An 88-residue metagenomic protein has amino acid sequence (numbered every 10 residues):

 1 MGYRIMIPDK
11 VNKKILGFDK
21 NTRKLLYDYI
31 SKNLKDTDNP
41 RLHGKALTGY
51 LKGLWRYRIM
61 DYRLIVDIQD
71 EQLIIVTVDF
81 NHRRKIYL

Functional and structural regions predicted by a protein language model:
G2-R4, K13, G17, K24 (+3 more regions): Enriched for short, Lys/Arg-rich terminal
P8: PIN/NYN-family metal-dependent endoribonuclease catalytic core
K32-R56: A short, surface-exposed loop/turn module that caps and links secondary-structure elements
